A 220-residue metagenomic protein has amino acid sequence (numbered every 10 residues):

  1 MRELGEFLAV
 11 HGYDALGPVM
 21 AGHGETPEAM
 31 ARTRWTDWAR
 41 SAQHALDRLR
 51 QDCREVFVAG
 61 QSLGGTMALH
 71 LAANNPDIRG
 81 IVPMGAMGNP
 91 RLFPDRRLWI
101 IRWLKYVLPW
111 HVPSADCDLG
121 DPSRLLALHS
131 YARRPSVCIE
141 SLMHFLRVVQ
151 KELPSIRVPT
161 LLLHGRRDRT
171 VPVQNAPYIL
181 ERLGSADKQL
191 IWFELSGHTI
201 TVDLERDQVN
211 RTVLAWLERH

Functional and structural regions predicted by a protein language model:
M1-T26: Short, surface-exposed "cap/lid" segments of acyl-processing enzymes
E25-D52, F57: Catalytic nucleophile-loop/oxyanion-hole region of alpha/beta-hydrolase and closely related hydrolase-like folds
G60-G64, A68: Gly/Ala-rich beta-loop-alpha elbow adjacent to hydrolase catalytic centers
D77, I81-V107: Flexible "cap/lid" loop of the alpha/beta hydrolase fold
I156, L162-H164, D168: Short beta-strand/loop motif that positions the catalytic acidic residue of the alpha/beta-hydrolase fold
R169-N175: Conserved alpha/beta-hydrolase "acid-adjacent" motif
P177, E181-T199: Catalytic histidine neighborhood in serine/cysteine hydrolases with alpha/beta-hydrolase-type architecture
E194-H220: Catalytic active-site module of serine/aspartate enzymes centered on a nucleophile-bearing elbow/loop
